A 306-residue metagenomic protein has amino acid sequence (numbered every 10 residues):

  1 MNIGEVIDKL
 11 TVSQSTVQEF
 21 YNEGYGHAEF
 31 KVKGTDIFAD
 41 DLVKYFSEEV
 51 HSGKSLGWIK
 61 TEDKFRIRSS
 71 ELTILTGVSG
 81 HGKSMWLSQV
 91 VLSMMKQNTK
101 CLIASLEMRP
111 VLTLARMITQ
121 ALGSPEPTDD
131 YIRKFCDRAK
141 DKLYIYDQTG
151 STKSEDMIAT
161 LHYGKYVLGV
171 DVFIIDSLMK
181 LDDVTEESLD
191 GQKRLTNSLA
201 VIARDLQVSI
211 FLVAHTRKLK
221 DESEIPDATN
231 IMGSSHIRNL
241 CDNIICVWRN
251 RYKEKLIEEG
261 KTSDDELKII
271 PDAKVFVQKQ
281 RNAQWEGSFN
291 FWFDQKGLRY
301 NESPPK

Functional and structural regions predicted by a protein language model:
N2-V12, V17-E19, K31-G34, F38 (+4 more regions): C-terminal regions of RecA-like/P-loop NTPase motor modules
G4-E5, D40, Q97-E187, R194 (+2 more regions): Conserved inter-motif catalytic segment of the P-loop NTP-binding fold
E19, E23-S124: The Walker A/P-loop phosphate-binding site
T73-L75, L102-A104, Y144-Y146, F211 (+1 more regions): Hydrophobic/aromatic beta-strand patches that form the interior of the parallel beta-sheet core in alpha/beta enzyme
G82, D182, Y252-K253: Short glycine-rich, flexible loops that bind phosphorylated cofactors or substrates
I174-I175, V208-H215: Structural recognition of the conserved hydrophobic beta-strand(s) that form the central parallel beta-sheet of P-loop
L189-S198, D227-I231: Charged helix-capping and loop-helix junction motifs
